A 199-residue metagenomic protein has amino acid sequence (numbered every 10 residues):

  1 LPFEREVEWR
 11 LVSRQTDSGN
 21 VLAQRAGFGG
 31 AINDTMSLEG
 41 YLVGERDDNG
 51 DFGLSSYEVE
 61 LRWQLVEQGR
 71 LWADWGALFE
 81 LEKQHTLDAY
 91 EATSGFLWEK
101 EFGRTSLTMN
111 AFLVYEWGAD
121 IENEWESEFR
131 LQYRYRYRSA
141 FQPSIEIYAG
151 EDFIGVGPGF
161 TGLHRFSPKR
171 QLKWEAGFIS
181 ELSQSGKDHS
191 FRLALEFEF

Functional and structural regions predicted by a protein language model:
L1-F199: Transmembrane beta-barrel domains of Gram-negative outer membranes and organellar outer membranes
